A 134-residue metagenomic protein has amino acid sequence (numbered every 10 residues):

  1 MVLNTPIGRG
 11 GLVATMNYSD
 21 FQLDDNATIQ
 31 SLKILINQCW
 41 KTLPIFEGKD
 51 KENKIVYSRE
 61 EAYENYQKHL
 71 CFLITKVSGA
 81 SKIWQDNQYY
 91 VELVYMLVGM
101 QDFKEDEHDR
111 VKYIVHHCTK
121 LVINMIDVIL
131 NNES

Functional and structural regions predicted by a protein language model:
V2-Y63, T119-I126: Short terminal alpha-helical segments
A27-Q30, I34, Q88-V91, Y113: Residues within HEAT/ARM-like alpha-solenoid scaffolds
T28, I55-V56, A62-N65, L73 (+1 more regions): Alpha-helix capping and helix-coil boundary motifs
Q38-Y95: Amphipathic alpha-helical interaction modules
V91-S134: Amphipathic alpha-helical binding modules
